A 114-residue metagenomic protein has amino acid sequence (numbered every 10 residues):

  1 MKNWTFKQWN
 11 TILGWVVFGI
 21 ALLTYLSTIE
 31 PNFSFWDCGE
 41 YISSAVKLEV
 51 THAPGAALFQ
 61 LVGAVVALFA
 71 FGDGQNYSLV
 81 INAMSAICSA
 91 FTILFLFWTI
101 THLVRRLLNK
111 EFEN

Functional and structural regions predicted by a protein language model:
N3-V17, S78-M84, L96: Membrane-interface helix-boundary signature
F6-F35: Transmembrane signal-anchor helices characteristic of membrane glycosylation enzymes that use polyprenol
W15, A83-E113: Transmembrane-helix motifs of polytopic, lipid-linked glycan transferases
L23-E30, V65, F69, L94-L107: Structural signature of transmembrane alpha-helix termini at the membrane-water interface
I29-Y41, T51-G63: Extracytoplasmic catalytic/substrate-binding loops of multi-pass membrane glycan-assembly enzymes
V46-K47: Juxtamembrane helix-capping/reentrant segments at transmembrane boundaries
V50-P54, V62-I87, R106, K110: Juxtamembrane segments of multi-pass membrane glycosylation machinery that transfer sugars from lipid-linked donors
